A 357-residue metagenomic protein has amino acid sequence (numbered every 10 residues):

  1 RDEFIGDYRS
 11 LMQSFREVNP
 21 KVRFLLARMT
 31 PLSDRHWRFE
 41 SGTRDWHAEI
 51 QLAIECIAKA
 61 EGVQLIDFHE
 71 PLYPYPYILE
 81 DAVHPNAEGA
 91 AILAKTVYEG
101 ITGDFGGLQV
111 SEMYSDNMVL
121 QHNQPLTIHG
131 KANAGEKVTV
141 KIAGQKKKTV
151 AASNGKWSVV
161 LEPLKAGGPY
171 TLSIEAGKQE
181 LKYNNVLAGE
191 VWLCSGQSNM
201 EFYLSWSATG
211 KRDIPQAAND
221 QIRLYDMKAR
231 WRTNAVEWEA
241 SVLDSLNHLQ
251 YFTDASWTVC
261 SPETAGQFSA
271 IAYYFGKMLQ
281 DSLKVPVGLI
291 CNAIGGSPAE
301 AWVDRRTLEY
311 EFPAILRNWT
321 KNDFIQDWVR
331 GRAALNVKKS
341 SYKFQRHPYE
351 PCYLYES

Functional and structural regions predicted by a protein language model:
R1, A27-P31, D67-Y73, V97 (+4 more regions): Active-site-proximal beta-strand/loop segments in catalytic clefts of secreted hydrolases
R1-D104, M278, S341, Q345 (+1 more regions): Alpha-helical cap/lid subdomain in secreted, periplasmic, or secretory-pathway luminal O-acyl-processing enzymes
N19-R23, A60-Q64, E190-V191, N219-Q221 (+1 more regions): Loop/turn elements at helix/coil->beta-strand transitions in domains of secreted/extracellular proteins
V22, A27-R28, Y183, P286-N292: Surface-exposed patches in mature extracellular/periplasmic domains of secreted proteins
F105-A134, V186-C194, E201, L354-S357: Non-catalytic, glycine-rich low-complexity segments
H129-R212: Extended acidic/polar, glycine-enriched regions that form or flank non-catalytic beta-rich accessory modules
A151-S153, E201, D213, A218 (+2 more regions): Catalytic-domain carbohydrate-binding cleft regions of carbohydrate-active enzymes
Y183-L249, D254: An acidic-aromatic substrate-binding cleft motif
